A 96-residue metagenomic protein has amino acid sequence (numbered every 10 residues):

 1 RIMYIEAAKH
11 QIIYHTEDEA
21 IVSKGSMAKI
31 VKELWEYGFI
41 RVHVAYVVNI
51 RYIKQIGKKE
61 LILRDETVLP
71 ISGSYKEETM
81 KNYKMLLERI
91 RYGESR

Functional and structural regions predicted by a protein language model:
R1-R64, V68-P70: Conserved binding/recognition cores within well-folded domains
Y75-R96: Eukaryotic intrinsically disordered, low-complexity regulatory linkers and tails enriched in Ser/Thr/Pro
